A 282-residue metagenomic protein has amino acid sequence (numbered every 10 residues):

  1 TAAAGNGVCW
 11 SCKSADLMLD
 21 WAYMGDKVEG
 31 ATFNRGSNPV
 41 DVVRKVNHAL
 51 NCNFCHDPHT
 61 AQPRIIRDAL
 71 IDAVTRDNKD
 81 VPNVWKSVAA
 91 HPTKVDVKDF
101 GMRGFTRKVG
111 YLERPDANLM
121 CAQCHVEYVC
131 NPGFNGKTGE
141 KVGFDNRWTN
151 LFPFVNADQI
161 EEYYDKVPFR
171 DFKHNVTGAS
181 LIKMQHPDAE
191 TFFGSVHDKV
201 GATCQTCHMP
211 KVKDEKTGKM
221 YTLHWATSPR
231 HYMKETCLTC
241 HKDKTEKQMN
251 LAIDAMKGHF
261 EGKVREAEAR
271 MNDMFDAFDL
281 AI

Functional and structural regions predicted by a protein language model:
T1, A22-T206, P210-I282: Primarily the internal scaffold of c-type cytochrome electron-transfer domains, especially repeated/multiheme c-type
T1-S11, L19, Y23: N-terminal alpha-helical interaction blocks
